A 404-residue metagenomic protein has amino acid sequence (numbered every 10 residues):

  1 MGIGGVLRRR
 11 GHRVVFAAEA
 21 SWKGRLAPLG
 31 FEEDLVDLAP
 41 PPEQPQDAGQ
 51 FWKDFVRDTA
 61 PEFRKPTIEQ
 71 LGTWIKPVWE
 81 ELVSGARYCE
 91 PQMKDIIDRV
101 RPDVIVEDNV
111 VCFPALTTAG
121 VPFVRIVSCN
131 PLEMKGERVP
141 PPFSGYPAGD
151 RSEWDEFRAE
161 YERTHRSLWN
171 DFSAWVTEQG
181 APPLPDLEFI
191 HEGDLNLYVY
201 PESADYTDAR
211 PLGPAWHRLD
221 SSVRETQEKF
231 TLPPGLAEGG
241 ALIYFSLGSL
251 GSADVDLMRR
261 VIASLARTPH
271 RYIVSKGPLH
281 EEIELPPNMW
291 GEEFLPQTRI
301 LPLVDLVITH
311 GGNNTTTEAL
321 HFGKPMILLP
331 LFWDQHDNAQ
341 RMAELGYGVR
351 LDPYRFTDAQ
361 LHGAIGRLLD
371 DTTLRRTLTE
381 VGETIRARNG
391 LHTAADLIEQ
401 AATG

Functional and structural regions predicted by a protein language model:
M1-V15, R25-G30, A148-L187, G193-N196 (+2 more regions): Nucleotide-activated sugar donor-binding and catalytic core shared by glycosyltransferases and related lipid-linked
A17, V36-A39, I126-C129, V199 (+4 more regions): Generic beta-sheet signal
W22-G30, F113-T118, I190-H191, D205-P214 (+2 more regions): Short loop/helix-cap segments at secondary-structure boundaries that form the rim of catalytic
V36-V100, R158: Phosphate/nucleotide-donor binding subsite
W79-D155, S203: Conserved nucleotide-sugar donor-interacting segment of glycosyltransferase catalytic cores, predominantly GT-B
R99-R101, E192, G239, P302-L303: Alpha-helix C-terminal capping/helix-to-coil transition sites in glycosyltransferase folds
D103-V104, L195, L242, L306: Structural motif
Y200-L306: Donor-nucleotide binding loops and adjacent catalytic segments primarily of GT-B fold Leloir glycosyltransferases
